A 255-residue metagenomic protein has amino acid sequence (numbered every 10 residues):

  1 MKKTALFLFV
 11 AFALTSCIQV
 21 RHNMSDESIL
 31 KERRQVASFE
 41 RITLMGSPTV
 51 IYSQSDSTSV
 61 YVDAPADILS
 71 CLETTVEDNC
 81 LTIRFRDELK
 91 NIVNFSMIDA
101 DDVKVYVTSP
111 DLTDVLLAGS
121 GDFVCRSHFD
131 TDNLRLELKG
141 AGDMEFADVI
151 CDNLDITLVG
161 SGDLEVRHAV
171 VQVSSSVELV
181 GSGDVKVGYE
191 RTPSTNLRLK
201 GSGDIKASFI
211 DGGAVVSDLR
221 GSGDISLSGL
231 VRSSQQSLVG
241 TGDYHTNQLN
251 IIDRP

Functional and structural regions predicted by a protein language model:
M1-K2, L138, L199: Generic cytosolic/nucleocytoplasmic N-terminal low-complexity/intrinsically disordered segments
M1-T15: Sec-dependent bacterial lipoprotein signal peptides
C17-A118, D122-E137, D148-T157, R167-S174 (+2 more regions): Acidic (Asp/Glu) and glycine-rich low-complexity loops/linkers that are typically intrinsically disordered
V50, F123-V124, D143-M144, D163-L164 (+2 more regions): Short beta-strands and strand-coil junctions in structured, solvent-facing domains, enriched
L117-S120, A141, V180-G181: Intrinsic low-complexity repeat tracts in disordered regions, enriched in small/polar residues
L164-P255: Short, surface-exposed interaction patches in beta-rich subdomains that mediate adhesion/assembly near membranes
